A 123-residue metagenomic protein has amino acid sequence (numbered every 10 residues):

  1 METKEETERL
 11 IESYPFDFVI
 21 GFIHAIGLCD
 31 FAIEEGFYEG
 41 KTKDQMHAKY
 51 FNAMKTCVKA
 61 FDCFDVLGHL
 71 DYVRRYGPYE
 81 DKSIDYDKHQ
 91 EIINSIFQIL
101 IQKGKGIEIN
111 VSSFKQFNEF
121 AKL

Functional and structural regions predicted by a protein language model:
M1-Q102: Extended substrate/RNA-proximal surfaces in nucleic-acid metabolism proteins
K88-L123: Active-site-adjacent C-terminal substructures of enzyme catalytic domains
